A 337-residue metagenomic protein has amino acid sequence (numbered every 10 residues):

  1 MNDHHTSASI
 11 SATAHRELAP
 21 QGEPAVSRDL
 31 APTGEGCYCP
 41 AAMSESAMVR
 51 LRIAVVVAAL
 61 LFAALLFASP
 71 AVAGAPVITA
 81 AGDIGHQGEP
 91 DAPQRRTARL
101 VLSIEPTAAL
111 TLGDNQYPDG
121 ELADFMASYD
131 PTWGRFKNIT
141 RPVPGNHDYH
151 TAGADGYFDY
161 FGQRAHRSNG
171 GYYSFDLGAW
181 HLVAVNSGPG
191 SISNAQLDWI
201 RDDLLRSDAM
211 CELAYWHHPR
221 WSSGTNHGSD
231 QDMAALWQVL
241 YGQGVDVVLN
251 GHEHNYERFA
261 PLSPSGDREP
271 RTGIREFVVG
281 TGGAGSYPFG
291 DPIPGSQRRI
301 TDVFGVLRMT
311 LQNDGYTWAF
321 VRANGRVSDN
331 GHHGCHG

Functional and structural regions predicted by a protein language model:
D3-H5, H15, D29, Y38: Intrinsic-disorder-associated, low-complexity terminal segments enriched in Asp/Asn/His/Tyr and depleted of Lys/Arg
E17-A31: N-terminal amphipathic/hydrophobic targeting modules at extreme N-termini, encompassing cleavable Sec/SRP-type signal
Y38, S44-E45: Short, positively charged and aromatic/hydrophobic N-terminal segments
A54-A68: Bacterial N-terminal signal peptides
V72-F125, A195, D202, S222-S223: N-terminal active-site segment of His-dependent metallophosphoesterases
I78-A80, A109-T111, P142-V143, A214 (+1 more regions): Residue-level marker for buried hydrophobic side chains located in beta-strands that build the well-ordered beta-sheet
D83, G113-D114, G145-N146, H217 (+1 more regions): Active-site glycine-centered loops adjacent to acidic/histidine catalytic or metal-binding residues that shape
P118-E212, H227-V247, N255-Q312: Extended active-site neighborhood of metal-dependent phosphoesterases/phosphodiesterases
